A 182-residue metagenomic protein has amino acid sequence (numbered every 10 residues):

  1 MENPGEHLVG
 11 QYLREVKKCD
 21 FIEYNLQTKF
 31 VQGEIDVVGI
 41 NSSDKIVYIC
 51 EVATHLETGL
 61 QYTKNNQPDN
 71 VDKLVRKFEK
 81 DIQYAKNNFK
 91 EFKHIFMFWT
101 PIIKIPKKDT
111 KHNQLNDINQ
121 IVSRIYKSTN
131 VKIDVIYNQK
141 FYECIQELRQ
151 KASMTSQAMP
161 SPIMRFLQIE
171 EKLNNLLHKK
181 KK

Functional and structural regions predicted by a protein language model:
M1-I35, G39-K182: Intrinsically disordered, low-complexity Ser/Thr/Pro/Gly-rich regulatory segments
